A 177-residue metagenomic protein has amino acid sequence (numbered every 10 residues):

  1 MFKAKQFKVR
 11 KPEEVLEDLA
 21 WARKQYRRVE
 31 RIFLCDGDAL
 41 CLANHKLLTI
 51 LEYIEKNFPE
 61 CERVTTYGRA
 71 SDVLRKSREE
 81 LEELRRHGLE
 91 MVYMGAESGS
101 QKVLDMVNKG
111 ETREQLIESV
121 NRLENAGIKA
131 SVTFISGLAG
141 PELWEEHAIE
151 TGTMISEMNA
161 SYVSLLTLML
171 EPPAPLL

Functional and structural regions predicted by a protein language model:
M1-E17: Canonical Radical SAM [4Fe-4S] cluster-binding loop centered on the CxxxCxxC motif and its immediate flanking residues
F2, V103-M106, P175-L176: Short acidic, glycine/proline-rich loop/turn micro-motifs
F2-K5, A39, G99-Q101, S136-A139: A short, flexible beta-alpha/helix-coil linker loop
F7-R10, A43-H45, D105-N108, E142-E146: Short, solvent-exposed loop/turn segments at secondary-structure boundaries
P12-V15, L47, S77, L116 (+1 more regions): Aromatic/hydrophobic pocket-lining residues that form the small-molecule binding cavity in soluble enzyme cores
R23-N125, K129: Conserved SAM/AdoMet-binding glycine-rich loop
L34, M91, E114-P175: Conserved C-terminal portion of the radical SAM core fold that forms the substrate/S-adenosylmethionine-binding
